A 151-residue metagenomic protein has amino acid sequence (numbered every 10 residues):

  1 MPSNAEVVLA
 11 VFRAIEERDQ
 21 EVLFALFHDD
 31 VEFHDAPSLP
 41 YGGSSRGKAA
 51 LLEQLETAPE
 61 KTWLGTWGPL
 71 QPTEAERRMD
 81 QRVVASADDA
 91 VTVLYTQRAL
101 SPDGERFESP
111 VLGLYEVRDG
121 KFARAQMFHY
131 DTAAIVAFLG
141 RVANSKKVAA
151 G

Functional and structural regions predicted by a protein language model:
M1-G151: C-terminal and inter-domain tail/linker signature
